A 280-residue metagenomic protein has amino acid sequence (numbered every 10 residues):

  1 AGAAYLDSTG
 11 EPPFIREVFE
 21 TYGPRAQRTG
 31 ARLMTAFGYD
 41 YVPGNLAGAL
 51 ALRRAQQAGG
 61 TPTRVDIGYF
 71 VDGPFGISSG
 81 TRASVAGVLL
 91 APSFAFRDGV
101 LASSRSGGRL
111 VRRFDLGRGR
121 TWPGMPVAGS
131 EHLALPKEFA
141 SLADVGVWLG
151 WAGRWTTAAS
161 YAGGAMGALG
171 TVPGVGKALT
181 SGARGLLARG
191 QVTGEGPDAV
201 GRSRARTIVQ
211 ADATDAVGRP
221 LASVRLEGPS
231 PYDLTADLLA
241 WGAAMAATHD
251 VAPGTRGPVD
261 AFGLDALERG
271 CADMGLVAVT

Functional and structural regions predicted by a protein language model:
A1-D7: Rossmann-fold NAD(P) dinucleotide-binding segment
A4, R32, V277: Residue-level detector of anion-binding/catalytic polar loops
D7, L33-T35, I67, V147: General beta-strand structural signal in soluble alpha/beta enzymes
T9-R32: Rossmann-fold NAD(P)-binding glycine/threonine-rich loop
P12-R16, D40-P43, D72-P74: Short gly/pro/ser/thr-enriched loop/turn and capping motifs at secondary-structure boundaries
E20-R25, L46-Q57: Active-site Tyr-X1-5-Lys
M34-L52: Short alpha-helices
R53-T280: C-terminal catalytic/substrate-binding lobe primarily of soluble NAD(P)-dependent oxidoreductases
